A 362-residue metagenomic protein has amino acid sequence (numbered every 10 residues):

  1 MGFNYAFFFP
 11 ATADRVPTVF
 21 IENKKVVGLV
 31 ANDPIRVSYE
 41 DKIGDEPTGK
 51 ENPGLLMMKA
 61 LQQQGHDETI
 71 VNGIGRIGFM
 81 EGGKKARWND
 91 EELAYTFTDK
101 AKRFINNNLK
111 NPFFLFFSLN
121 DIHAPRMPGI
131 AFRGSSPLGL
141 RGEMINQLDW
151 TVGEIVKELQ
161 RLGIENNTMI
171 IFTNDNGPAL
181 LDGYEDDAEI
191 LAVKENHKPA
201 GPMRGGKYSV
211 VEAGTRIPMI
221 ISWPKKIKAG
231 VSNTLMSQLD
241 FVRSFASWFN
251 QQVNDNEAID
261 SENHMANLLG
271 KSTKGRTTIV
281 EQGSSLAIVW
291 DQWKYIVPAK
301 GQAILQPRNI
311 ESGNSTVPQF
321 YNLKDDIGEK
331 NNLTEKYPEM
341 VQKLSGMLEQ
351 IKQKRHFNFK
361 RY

Functional and structural regions predicted by a protein language model:
M1, P125-P128, R133-L138, R161-K226 (+1 more regions): Histidine-centered active-site microenvironments of extracellular/periplasmic hydrolases and transferases
M1, Y95-D99, N146-G153, M236-R243 (+5 more regions): A structural signal for well-ordered alpha-helical segments within the folded catalytic domains of diverse enzymes
M1-K110, L119, P125-P128, S315: Formylglycine-dependent
G2-N4, N108-L115, I164-I170, R216-I217 (+2 more regions): Loop/turn elements at helix/coil->beta-strand transitions in domains of secreted/extracellular proteins
N4-A13, G28-L29, L180, Y184 (+5 more regions): C-terminal cap/loop subdomain of S1 sulfatases and analogous C-terminal strand-loop tails that border
K50-T69, G73-E81, K85, D90 (+7 more regions): Long, internal low-complexity/basic segments
D99-E143, A179-L181, D186, F357-R361: Active-site His/acidic residue clusters
P112-S118, I145, V152, L159 (+4 more regions): Beta-strand elements within well-structured catalytic alpha/beta cores of enzymes that handle phosphate/sulfate esters
